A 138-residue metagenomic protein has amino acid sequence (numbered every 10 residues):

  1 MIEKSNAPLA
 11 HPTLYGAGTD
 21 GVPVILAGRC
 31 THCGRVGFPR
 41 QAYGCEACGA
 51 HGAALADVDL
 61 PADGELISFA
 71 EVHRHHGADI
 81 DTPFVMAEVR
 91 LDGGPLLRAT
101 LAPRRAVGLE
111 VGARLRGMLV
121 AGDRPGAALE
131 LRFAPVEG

Functional and structural regions predicted by a protein language model:
M1-A27, G34, P125-L129: Flexible extramembrane loops and terminal tails that flank transmembrane helices in small membrane-associated subunits
D20-P61: Cys/His-rich short segments
G64-L66, L119: Conserved hydrophobic positions within beta-strands
S68, L91-L101: Short, structured beta-strand/loop micro-motifs enriched in basic residues and often containing a Trp
F69-H75, G122: Short, conserved beta-turn/loop elements at beta-strand boundaries and strand-helix junctions
H75-E88, A127-L129: Short aromatic-glycine-enriched beta-strand elements
P103-G117: Short nucleic-acid-contacting surface segments enriched for D/E, G, S/T with interspersed K/R
V120-G138: OB-fold/S1-family single-stranded nucleic acid-binding modules
